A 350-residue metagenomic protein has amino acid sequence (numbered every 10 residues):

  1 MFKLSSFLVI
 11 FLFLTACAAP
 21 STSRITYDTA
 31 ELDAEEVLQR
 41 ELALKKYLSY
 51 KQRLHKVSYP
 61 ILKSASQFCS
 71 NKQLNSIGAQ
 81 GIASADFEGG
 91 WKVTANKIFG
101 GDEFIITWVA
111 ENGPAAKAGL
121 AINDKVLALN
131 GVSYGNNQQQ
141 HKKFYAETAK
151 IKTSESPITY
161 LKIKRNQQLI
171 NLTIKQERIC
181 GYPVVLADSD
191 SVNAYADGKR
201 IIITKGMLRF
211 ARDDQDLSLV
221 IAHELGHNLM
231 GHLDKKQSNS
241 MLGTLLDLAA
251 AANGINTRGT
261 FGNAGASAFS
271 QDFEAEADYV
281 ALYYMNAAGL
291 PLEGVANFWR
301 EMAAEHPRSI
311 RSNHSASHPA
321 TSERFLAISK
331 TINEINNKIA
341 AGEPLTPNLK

Functional and structural regions predicted by a protein language model:
F13-A16: C-terminal motif of bacterial Sec signal peptides marking the signal peptidase cleavage site
S21-S70, K164-Q167, I255-N313: Short helix/loop segments within enzyme catalytic domains that coordinate or immediately flank catalytic cofactors
K46-F104, T173-K175, L186: PDZ/PDZ-like peptide-tail recognition elements
K72-S84, A187, S191, G262 (+2 more regions): Active-site-proximal gating segments in proteases and membrane effectors
K92-E111, K125-A128, G181-D214: Active-site scaffold of zinc-dependent metalloenzymes
A115-H141: Conserved PDZ fold ligand-binding element
K142-V185: PDZ-domain C-terminal substructure recognizer with occasional recognition of PDZ-binding tails
M207, R212-D216, L225-L242, L290: Catalytic Zn2+-binding segment of zinc metalloproteases
